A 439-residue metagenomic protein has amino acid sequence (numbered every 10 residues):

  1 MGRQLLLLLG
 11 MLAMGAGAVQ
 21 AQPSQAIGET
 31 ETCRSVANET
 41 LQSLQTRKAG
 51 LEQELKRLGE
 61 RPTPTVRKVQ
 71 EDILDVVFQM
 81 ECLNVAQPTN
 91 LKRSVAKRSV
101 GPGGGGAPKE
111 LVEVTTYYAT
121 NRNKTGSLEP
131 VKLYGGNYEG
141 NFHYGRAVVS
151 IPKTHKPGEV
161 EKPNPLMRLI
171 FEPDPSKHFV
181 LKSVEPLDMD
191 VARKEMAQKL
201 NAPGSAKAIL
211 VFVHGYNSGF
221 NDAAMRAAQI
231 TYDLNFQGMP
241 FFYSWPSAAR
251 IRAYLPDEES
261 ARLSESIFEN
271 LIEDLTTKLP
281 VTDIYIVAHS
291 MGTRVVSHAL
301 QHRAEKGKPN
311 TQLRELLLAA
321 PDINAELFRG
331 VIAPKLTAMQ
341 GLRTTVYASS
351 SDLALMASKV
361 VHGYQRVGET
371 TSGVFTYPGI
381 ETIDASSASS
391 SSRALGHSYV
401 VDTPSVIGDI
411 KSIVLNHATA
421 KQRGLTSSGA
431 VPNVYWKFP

Functional and structural regions predicted by a protein language model:
L7-G15: Bacterial N-terminal signal peptides
G17-A21: Sec/Tat signal peptide C-region and signal peptidase I cleavage site
S24-Q45: Short, charge/polar-rich alpha-helical segments
E54-R67: Charged, low-complexity interaction regions
V85-G204, A224-P240, S244-D283, L300-E315 (+1 more regions): Lipolytic serine-hydrolase domain surface
V211-G215, A320: The conserved beta1-alpha1 loop
S218-A223: Short substrate-entry loop that stabilizes the transition state in hydrolases
F268, A288, G292, V296: Gly/Ala-rich beta-loop-alpha elbow adjacent to hydrolase catalytic centers
